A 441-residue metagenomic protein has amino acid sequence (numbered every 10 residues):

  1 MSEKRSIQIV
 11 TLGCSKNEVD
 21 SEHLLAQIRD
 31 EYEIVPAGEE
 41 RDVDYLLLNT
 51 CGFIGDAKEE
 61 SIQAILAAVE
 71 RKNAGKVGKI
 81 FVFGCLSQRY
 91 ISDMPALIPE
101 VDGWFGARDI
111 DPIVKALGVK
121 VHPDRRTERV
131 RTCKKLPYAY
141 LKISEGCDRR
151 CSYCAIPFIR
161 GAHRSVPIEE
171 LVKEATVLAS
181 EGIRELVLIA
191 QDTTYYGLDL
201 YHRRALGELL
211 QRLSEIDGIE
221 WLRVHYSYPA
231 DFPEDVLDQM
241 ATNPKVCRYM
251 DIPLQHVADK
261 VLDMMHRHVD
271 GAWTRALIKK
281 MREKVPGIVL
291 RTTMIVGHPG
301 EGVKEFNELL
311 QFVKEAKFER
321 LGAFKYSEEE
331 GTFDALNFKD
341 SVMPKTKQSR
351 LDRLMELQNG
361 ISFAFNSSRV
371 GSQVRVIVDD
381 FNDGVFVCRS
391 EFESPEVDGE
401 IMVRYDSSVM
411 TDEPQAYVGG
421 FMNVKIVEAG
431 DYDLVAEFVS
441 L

Functional and structural regions predicted by a protein language model:
M1-Y196, D235, M250, A272-E283 (+5 more regions): Proteins enriched for Cys/Gly/acidic motifs involved in redox and nucleic-acid/cofactor modification
I7, Y45-L46, A139, L186 (+7 more regions): Conserved beta-strand core positions
G78-G84, R89, S180-K304, K314-E315: Conserved SAM/AdoMet-binding glycine-rich loop
D111, R149, T194, D259-K260 (+2 more regions): Glycine-centered loop/turn positions within well-structured domains that cap or flank conserved ligand/cofactor-binding
L171, L188, V224, I252 (+6 more regions): Conserved, mostly hydrophobic/aromatic
A190, Y226, L254-H256, T292-V296 (+6 more regions): Active-site proximal loops enriched in glycine and acidic residues that flank catalytic Cys/His/Asp and coordinate
R248-Y249, L262-D263, P286-V289, K304-F306 (+5 more regions): Extended hydrophobic-aromatic, low-complexity segments
N337-L441: Terminal RNA-binding accessory module
